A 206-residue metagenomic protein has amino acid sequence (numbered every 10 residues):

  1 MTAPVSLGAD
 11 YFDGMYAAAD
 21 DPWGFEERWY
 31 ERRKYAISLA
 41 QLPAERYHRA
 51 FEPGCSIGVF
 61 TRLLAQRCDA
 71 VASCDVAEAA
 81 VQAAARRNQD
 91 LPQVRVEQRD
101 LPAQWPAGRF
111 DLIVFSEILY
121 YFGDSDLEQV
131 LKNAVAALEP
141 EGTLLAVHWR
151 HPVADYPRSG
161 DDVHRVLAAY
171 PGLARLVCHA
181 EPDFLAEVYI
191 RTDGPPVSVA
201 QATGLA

Functional and structural regions predicted by a protein language model:
M1-E45, R49-P53, I57-G108, F122-A136 (+1 more regions): Class I (Rossmann-like) S-adenosyl-L-methionine-dependent methyltransferase catalytic domain, capturing the SAM-binding
V114: A conserved beta-strand element that flanks and buttresses the S-adenosyl-L-methionine
I118: Hydrophobic adenine-recognition pocket in adenosine-nucleotide-binding enzymes
